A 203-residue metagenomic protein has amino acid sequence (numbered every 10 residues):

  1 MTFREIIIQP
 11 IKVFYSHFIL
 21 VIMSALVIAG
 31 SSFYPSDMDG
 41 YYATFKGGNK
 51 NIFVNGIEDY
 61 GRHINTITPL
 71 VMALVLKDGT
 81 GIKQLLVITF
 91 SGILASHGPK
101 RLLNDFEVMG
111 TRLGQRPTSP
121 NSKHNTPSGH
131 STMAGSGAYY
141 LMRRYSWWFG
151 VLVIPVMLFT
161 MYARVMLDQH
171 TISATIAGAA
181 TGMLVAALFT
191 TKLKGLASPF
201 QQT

Functional and structural regions predicted by a protein language model:
T2-T126, T132-V165: Hydrophobic alpha-helical bundle signature of multipass membrane enzymes
H130-G137, H170-L193: Alpha-helical transmembrane segments that form the membrane-embedded catalytic/substrate-binding core of multi-pass
F200-T203: Short, highly charged, low-complexity non-transmembrane loops/tails of multi-pass membrane proteins
